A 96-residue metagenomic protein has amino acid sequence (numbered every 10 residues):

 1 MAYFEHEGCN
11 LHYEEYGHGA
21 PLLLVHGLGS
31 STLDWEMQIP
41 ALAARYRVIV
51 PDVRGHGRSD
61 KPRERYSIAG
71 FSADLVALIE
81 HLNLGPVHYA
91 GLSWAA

Functional and structural regions predicted by a protein language model:
M1-N10: N-terminal cap/lid segment of alpha/beta-hydrolase-fold proteins
C9-E64: Conserved HGGG/HGGXW glycine-rich cap/lid loop of the alpha/beta-hydrolase fold
H26-L28, V87, G91-S93: Conserved alpha/beta-hydrolase "nucleophile elbow" surrounding the catalytic nucleophile
S67: Receiver (REC) domain switch/active-site region of two-component response regulators
G70-V87: Conserved acidic catalytic loop of the alpha/beta-hydrolase fold
A96: Residues forming the Rossmann-fold NAD(P)(H) cofactor-binding site
